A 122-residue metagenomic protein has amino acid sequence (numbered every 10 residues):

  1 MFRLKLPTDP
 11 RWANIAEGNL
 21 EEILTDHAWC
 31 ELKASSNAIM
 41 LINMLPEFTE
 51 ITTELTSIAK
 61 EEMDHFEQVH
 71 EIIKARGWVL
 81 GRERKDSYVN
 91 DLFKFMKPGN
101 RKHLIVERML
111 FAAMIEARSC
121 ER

Functional and structural regions predicted by a protein language model:
M1-R122: Non-heme di-metal
